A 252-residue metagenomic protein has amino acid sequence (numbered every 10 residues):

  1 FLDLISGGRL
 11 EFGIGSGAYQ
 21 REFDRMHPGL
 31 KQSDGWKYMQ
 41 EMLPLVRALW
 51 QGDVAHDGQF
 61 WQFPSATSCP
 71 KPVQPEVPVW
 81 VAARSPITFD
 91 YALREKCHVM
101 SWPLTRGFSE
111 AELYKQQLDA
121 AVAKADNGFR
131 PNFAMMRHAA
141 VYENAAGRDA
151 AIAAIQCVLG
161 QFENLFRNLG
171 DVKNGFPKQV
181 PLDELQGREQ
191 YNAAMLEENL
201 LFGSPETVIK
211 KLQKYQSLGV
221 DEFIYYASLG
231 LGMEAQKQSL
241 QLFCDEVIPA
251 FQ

Functional and structural regions predicted by a protein language model:
F1-C97, S109-E112, Q116, K124: Internal, glycine-rich beta/alpha segment that forms the wall or movable "lid" of small-molecule/cofactor binding
D3, P72, I155-C157, L240-D245: Short, electropositive alpha-helical surface patch
L10-I14, V79-A82, C97-W102, P131-H138 (+1 more regions): Hydrophobic faces of well-ordered beta-strands that scaffold small-molecule active sites in alpha/beta enzyme cores
S16-Q20, S85, T105, A139-V141 (+1 more regions): Active-site-proximal loop/turn and secondary-structure-junction residues that shape catalytic pockets, frequently
E22-F23, W102-F108, Y226-S239: Glycine-rich, proline-tolerant flexible connector loops at the mouths of alpha/beta enzymes
Q32-S68, S109-V220: An alpha-helical appendage that flanks or caps ligand/catalytic pockets
Y38, M42, L240-Q252: Alpha-helix-loop-beta-strand connector modules within alpha/beta enzyme cores
E143-D149, E234-L242: Short glycine/threonine-rich loop-to-helix capping motif typified by GTGT followed within a few residues by an Asp-Pro
